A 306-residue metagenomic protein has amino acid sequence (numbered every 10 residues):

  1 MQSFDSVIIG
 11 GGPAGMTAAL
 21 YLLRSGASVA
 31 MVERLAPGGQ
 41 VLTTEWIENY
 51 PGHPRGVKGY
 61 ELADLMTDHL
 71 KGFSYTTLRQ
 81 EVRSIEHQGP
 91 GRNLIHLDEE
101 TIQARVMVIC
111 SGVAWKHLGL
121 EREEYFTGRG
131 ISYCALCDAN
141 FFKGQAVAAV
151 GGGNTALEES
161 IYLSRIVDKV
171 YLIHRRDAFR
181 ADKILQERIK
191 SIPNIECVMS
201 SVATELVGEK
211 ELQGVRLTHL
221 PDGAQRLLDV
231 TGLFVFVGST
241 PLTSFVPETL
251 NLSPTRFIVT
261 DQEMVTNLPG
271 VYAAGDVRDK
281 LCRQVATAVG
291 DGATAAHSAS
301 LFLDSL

Functional and structural regions predicted by a protein language model:
M1-S3, N140-A146: Short helix-loop-beta connector
F4-F73, L157-D182, K190: Beta1-alpha1 glycine-rich phosphate/pyrophosphate-binding loop at the start of Rossmann-like nucleotide-binding domains
G10-G15, G112, G151-G153, G275: Conserved phosphate-binding and hydrolysis motifs of nucleotide-dependent enzymes
M66, T294-L306: A charged, well-structured terminal subsegment
L70-H96, T101-A104, S164-Q262, L301-S305: A Rossmann-like FAD-binding core segment of flavoenzymes
T77-L97, R105-N140: Glycine/small-residue-rich loop that forms an oxyanion/phosphate-binding "nest" at active or ligand-binding sites
A114, G119, Y125-F141, V235-T287 (+2 more regions): FAD-site-proximal beta/loop scaffold in flavoenzymes
